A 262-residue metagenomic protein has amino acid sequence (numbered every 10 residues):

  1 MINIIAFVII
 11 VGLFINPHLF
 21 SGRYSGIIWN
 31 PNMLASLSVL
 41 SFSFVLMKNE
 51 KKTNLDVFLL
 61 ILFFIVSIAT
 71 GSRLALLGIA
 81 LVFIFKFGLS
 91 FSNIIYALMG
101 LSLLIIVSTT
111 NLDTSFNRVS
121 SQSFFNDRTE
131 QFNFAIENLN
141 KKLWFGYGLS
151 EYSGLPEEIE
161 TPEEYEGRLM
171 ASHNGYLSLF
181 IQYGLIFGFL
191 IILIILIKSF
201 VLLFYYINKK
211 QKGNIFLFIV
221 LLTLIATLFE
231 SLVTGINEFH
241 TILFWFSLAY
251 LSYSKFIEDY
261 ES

Functional and structural regions predicted by a protein language model:
M1-F20, I28-L89: Alpha-helical transmembrane segments of multi-pass inner-membrane proteins
N3, K52-D56, F87-G88, N93 (+2 more regions): Hydrophobic transmembrane alpha-helices and their immediate junctions
I5-G12, F63-I68, S102-N111, L221-F229: Aromatic-anchored segments of alpha-helical transmembrane domains
N16, A69-T70, F87-S123, N133-K141 (+1 more regions): A membrane-periplasm/extracellular boundary helix in multi-pass inner-membrane enzymes that assemble envelope glycans
S25, R118-N133, E137, K141 (+1 more regions): Long extracytoplasmic/lumenal interhelical loops at the membrane interface of multi-pass membrane proteins
S25-S38, S72, S172, F180-G184 (+1 more regions): Membrane-interface micro-motifs in multi-pass membrane enzymes
L77-F83, M99-G100, H240-F244: Hydrophobic core segments of alpha-helical transmembrane domains in multi-pass membrane proteins
L217-S262: Transmembrane alpha-helices of multi-pass inner-membrane enzymes
